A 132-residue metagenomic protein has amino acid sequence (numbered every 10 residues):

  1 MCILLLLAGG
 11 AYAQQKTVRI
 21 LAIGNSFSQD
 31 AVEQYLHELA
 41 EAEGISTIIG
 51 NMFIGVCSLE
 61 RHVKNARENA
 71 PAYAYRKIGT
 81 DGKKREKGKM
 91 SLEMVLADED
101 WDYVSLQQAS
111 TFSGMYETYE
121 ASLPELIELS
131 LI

Functional and structural regions predicted by a protein language model:
M1-A8: Bacterial N-terminal signal peptides
I3, A13-Q14: Acidic, contiguous N-terminal accessory segments
Q14-H62, A66, M94: Serine-esterase "nucleophile elbow" of acetyl-processing enzymes
S26-V32, L59, D81-R85, F112-E120: Acidic-and-aromatic substrate-binding clefts and catalytic sites of carbohydrate-active enzymes
L39-E43, E68-P71, L123-L126: Short, low-complexity, polar/charged sequence segments that are solvent-exposed and flexible
I45-I48, Y73-I78, E128-L131: Glycine-rich loops and low-complexity Gly/Arg-rich segments that provide flexible linkers or classic glycine-based
N69-L96: Glycine-rich, highly charged phosphate/nucleotide-binding loops
G88-I132: Alpha-helical cap/lid subdomain in secreted, periplasmic, or secretory-pathway luminal O-acyl-processing enzymes
